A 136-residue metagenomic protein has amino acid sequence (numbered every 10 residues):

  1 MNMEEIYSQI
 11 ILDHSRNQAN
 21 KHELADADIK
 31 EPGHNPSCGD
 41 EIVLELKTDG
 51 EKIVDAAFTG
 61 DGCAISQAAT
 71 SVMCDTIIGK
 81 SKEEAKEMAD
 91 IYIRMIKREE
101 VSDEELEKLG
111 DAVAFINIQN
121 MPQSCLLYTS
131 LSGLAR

Functional and structural regions predicted by a protein language model:
M1-N35, R98, I116: Contiguous domain-boundary segments centered on the initiation and propagation of an alpha-helix
M3, E84, Q123-L127: Catalytic cores of large soluble enzymes that bind and process phosphate-bearing ligands
K21-G60: Structured beta-strand/loop patches that form or line metal/cofactor-binding pockets in enzymes
K47, K52-V54, F58-M121: Active-site- and interface-proximal helix/loop "cap" or "latch" segments in soluble metabolic and energy-transducing
Y128-T129, G133-A135: Conserved small/polar residues in nucleotide/adenosyl-binding loops
